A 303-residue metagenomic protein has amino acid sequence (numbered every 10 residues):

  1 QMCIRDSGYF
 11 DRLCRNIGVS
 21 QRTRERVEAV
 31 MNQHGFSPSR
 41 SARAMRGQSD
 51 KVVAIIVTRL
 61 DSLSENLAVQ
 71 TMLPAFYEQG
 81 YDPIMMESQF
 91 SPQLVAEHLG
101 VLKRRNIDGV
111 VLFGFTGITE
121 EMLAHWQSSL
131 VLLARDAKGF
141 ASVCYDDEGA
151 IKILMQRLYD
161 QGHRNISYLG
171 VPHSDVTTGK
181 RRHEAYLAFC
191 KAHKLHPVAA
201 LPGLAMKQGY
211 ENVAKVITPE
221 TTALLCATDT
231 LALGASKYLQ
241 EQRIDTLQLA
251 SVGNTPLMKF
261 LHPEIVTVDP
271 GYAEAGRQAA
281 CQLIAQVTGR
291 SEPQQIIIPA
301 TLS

Functional and structural regions predicted by a protein language model:
Q1-S49: N-terminal helix-turn-helix DNA-binding module of bacterial transcription factors
R26, L63-E78, A150-I153, T177-H196 (+3 more regions): Short, solvent-exposed amphipathic alpha-helices that sit in or adjacent to ligand/effector-binding or catalytic
F76-E87, S167-Y168, H183-K207: Short beta-strand elements in bilobed, periplasmic/extracellular small-molecule ligand-binding domains
L99, N106-G114, S167-G170, A200 (+2 more regions): Periplasmic-binding protein-like
L112-I153, T230, G253-I265: Flexible loop/hinge segments that line or gate small-molecule binding clefts
V143-Y168, M206-A214, A232, P270-T288: Hydrophobic alpha-helical segments within soluble ligand-binding/sensing domains
L154-H193, R290-S303: An alpha-beta-alpha
K215-S303: Flexible loop/turn connectors
